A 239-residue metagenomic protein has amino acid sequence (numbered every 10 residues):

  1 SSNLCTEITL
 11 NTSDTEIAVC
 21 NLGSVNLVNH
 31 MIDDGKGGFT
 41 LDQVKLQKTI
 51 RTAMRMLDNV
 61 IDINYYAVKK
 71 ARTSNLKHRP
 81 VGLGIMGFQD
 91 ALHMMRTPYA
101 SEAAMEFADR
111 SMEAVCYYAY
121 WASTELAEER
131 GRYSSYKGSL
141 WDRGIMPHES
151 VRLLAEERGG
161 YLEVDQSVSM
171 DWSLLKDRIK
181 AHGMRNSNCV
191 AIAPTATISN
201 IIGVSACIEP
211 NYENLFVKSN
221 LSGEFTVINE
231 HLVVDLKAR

Functional and structural regions predicted by a protein language model:
S1-R239: Long, C-terminal-biased catalytic regions of enzyme "large/alpha" subunits
